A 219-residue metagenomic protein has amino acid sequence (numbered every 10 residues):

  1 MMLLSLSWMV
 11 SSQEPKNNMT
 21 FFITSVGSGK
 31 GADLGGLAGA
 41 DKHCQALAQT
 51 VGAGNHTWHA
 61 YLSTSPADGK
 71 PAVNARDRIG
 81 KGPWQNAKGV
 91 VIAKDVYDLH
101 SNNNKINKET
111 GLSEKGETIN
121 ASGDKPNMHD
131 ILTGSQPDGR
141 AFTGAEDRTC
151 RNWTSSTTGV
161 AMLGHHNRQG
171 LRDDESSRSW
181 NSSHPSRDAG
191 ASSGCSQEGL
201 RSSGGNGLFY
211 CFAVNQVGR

Functional and structural regions predicted by a protein language model:
M1-S7: Bacterial N-terminal signal peptides
V10-R219: Secreted/extracellular ectodomain signature
